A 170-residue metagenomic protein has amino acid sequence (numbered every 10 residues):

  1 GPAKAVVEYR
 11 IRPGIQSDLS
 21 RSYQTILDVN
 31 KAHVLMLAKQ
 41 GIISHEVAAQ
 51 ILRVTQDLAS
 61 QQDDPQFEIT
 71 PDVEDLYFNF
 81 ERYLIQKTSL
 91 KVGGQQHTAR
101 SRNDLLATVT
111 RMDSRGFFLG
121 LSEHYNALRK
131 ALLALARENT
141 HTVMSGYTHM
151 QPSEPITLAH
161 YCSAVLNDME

Functional and structural regions predicted by a protein language model:
G1-E170: A helix-coil-helix interface module used to build multimeric assemblies and to scaffold catalytic/cofactor sites
